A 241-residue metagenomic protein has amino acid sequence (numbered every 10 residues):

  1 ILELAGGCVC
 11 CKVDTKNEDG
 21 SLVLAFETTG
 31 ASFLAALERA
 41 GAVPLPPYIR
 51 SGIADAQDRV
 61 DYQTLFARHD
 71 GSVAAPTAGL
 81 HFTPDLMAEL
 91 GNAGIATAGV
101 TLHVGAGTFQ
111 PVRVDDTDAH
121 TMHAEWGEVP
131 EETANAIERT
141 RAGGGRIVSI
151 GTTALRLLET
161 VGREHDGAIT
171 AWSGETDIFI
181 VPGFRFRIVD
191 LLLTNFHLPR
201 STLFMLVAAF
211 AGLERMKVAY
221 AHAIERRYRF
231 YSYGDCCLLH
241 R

Functional and structural regions predicted by a protein language model:
I1-R241: Surface-exposed, charge/polar-rich loops and edge strands
